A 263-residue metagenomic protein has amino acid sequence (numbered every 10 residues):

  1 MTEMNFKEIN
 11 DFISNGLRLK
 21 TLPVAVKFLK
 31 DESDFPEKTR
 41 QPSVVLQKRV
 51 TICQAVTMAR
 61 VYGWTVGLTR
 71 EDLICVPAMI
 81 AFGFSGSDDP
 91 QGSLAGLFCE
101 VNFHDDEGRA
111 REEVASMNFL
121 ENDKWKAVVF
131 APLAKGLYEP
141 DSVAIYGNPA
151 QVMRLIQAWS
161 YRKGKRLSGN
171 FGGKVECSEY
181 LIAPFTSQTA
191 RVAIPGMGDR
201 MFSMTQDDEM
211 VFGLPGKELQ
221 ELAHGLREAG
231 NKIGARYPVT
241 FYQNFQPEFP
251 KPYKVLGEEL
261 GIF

Functional and structural regions predicted by a protein language model:
F6-F263: Acidic, serine/proline-rich low-complexity intrinsically disordered regions
